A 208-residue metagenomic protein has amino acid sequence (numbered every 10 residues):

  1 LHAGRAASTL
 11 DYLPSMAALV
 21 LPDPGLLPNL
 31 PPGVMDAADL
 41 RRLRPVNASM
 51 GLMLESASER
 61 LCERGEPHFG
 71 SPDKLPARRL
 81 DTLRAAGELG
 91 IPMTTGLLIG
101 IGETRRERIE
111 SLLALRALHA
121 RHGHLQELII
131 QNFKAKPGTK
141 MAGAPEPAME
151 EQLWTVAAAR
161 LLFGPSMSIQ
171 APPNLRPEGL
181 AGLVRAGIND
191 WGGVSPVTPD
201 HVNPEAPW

Functional and structural regions predicted by a protein language model:
L1-L83, L89-T95, I101, H119-F133 (+2 more regions): Core AdoMet radical
A18-P24, I109-W208: Auxiliary Fe-S-binding modules of radical SAM enzymes
I99-G102, P199-D200: Short histidine/acidic/glycine/proline-rich micro-motifs that form metal- and phosphate-coordinating active-site loops
R105-R106: Nucleotide-activated chemistry modules centered on ATP-dependent adenylation/adenylyltransferase
